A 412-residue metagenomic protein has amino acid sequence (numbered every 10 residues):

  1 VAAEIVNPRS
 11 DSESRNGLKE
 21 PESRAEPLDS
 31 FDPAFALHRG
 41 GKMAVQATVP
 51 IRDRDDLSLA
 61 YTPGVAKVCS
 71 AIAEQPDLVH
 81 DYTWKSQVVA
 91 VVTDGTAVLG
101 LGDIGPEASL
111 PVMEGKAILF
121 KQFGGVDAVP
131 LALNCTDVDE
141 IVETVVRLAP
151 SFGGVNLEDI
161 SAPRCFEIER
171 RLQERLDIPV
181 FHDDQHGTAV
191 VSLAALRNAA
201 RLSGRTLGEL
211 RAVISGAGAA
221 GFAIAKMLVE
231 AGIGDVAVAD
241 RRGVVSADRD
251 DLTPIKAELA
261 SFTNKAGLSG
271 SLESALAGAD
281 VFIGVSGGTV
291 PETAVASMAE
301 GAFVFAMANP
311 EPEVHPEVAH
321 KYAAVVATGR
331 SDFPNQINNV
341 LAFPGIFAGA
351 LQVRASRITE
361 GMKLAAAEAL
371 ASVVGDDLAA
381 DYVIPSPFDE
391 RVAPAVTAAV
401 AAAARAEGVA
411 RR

Functional and structural regions predicted by a protein language model:
A2-V180, T397, A403, E407 (+1 more regions): N-terminal ligand-binding/catalytic initiation module
L37, H80-K85, K121-Q122, R147-A149 (+8 more regions): Solvent-exposed alpha-helices and their adjacent loops that cap or buttress functional pockets in soluble metabolic
S86, G208-R211, G278-A279, G301 (+1 more regions): Phosphate-coordination loops involved in phosphoryl transfer and adenosine-cofactor binding
I104-K121, H186, V190-I283, G287: Glycine-rich phosphate/diphosphate-binding loop of Rossmann-like nucleotide-binding domains
P130, N156-D159, V180-D183, I214 (+5 more regions): General beta-strand structural signal in soluble alpha/beta enzymes
D183-D184, R205, A306-R412: Adenosine-phosphate binding glycine-rich loop
A257-V325, R330-D332: Rossmann-like adenosine-cofactor binding region
